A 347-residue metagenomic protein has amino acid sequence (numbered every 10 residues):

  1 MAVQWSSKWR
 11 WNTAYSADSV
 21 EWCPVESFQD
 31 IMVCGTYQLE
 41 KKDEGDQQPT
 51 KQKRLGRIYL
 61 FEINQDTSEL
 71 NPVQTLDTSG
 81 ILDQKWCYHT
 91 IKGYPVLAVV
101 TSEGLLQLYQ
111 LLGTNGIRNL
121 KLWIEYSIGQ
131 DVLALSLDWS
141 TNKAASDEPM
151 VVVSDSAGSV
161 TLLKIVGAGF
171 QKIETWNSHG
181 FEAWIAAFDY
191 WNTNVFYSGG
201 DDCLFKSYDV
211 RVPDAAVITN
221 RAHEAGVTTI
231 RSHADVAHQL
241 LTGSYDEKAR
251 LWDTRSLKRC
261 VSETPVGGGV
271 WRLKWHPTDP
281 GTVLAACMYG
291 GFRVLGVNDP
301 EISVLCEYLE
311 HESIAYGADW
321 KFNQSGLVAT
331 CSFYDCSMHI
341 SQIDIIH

Functional and structural regions predicted by a protein language model:
M1-W11, E21, V25-T75, Q107-K121: Beta-propeller domains
S6-W11, N71-Q74, K121-S127, G169-W176 (+3 more regions): A short beta-strand motif characteristic of beta-propeller blades
S16-W22, S79-H89, G129-K143, G180-D189 (+3 more regions): Canonical WD40 repeat/beta-propeller blade segments in eukaryotic WD-repeat proteins
S27-V33, I91-A98, A144-V152, E174 (+8 more regions): Structural hallmark of WD40 beta-propellers
Q38-K41, L55-R57, E103-Q107, L135 (+9 more regions): Short coil/turn segments within WD40 beta-propeller repeats
D66-L97, W123, S127-Q130: Blade-loop segments of beta-propeller domains
I81, G104-M150, S154-A157, E174-W176: Asp-box/WD-like beta-propeller blade repeats and closely related beta-sheet repeat scaffolds
Y316-H347: Blade-level signature of beta-propeller repeat domains, shared across WD40, Kelch, NHL, RCC1 and BNR/Asp-box propellers
